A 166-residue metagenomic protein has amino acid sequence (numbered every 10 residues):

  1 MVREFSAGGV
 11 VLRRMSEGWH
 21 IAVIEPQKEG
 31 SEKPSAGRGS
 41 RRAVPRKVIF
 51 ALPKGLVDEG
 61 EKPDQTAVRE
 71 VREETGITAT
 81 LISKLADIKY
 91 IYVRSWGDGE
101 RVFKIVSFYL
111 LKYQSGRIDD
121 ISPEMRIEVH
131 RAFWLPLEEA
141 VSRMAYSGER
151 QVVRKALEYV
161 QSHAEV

Functional and structural regions predicted by a protein language model:
M1-P53: N-terminal strand-loop-strand
F5-A7, W19, K104-S107, H130: Change "...and in nucleic-acid phosphodiester-cleaving endonucleases..." to "...and in nucleic-acid processing enzymes
V10, V23, F108-L110, W134: Conserved hydrophobic/aromatic beta-strand scaffold that supports enzyme active sites
S16-G18, K28-S31, D58-E59, D87-I91 (+1 more regions): Short, charged/polar surface micro-motifs in flexible loops or helix N-caps
A51, F103, W134: Short aromatic/basic micro-patch
L52-A86: The catalytic Nudix box helix
G76-R117: Active-site segment of metal-dependent pyrophosphate-handling enzymes, primarily the Nudix hydrolase catalytic core
L110, D119-V153: NUDIX/MutT-family hydrolases
